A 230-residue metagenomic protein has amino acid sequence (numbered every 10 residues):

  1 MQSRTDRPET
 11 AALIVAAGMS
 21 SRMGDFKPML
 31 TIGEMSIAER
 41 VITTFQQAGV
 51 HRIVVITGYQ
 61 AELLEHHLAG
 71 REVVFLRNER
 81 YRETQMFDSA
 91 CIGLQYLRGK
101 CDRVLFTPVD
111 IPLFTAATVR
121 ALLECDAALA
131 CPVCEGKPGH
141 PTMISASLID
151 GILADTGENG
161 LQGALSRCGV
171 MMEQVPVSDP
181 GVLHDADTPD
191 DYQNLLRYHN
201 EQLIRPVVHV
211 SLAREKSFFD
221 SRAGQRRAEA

Functional and structural regions predicted by a protein language model:
Q2, D6-T57, A61: N-terminal glycine-rich phosphate-binding loop and ensuing alpha1 helix
Q2-P8, T156-A230: Conserved alpha/beta core of the MobA/IspD/sugar-nucleotide pyrophosphorylase nucleotidyltransferase superfamily
A11-L13, R52-V54, V74, L105 (+1 more regions): A structural signal for isolated positions on well-ordered beta-strands in alpha/beta enzyme cores
G49, A69-E72, C125, C168: Short, structured coil segments at secondary-structure junctions
E62-L68: Acidic helix N-cap motif at the loop->helix transition within catalytic regions of sugar-transfer enzymes
R71-T84: Conserved donor nucleotide-binding strand/loop of the catalytic core
R82-G151: Conserved beta-loop-beta/alpha segment of the NTase-like Rossmann-fold superfamily that binds/positions NTPs
